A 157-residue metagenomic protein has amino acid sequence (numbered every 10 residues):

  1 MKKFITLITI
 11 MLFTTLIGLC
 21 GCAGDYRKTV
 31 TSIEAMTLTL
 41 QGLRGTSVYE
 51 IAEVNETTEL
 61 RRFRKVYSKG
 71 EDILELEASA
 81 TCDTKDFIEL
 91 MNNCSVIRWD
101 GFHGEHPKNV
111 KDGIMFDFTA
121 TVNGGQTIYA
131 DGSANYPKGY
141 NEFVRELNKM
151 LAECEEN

Functional and structural regions predicted by a protein language model:
M1-F4: Positively charged n-region of N-terminal signal peptides that target proteins for export
G18-G21: C-terminal motif of bacterial Sec signal peptides marking the signal peptidase cleavage site
G24-T46, N93-C94, D100-N157: Short, well-ordered, aromatic-rich surface patches in folded extracellular/luminal domains
D25-T31, V48, I73-C82: Conserved, charge-rich beta-strand/loop surface module that forms ligand/interface-binding patches within domains
Q41-K69: Post-signal-peptide N-terminal segment of Sec-exported extracytoplasmic proteins
E53-E56, T81-E89, A120-Q126: A short, structured loop/turn motif at beta-sheet edges
R62-W99: A short-motif feature that recognizes glycine-rich, charge-decorated loops that bind or process nucleotide phosphates
